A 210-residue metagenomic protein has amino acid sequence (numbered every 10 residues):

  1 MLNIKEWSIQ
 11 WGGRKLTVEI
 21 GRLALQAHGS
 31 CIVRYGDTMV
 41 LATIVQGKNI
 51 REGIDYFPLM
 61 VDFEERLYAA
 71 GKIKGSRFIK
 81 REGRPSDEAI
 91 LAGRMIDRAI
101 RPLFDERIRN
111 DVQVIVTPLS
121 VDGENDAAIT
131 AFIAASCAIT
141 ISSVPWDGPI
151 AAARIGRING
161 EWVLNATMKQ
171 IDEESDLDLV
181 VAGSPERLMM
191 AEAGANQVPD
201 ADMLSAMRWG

Functional and structural regions predicted by a protein language model:
M1-Q26, S30-I32: Short, Gly/Pro- and small/polar-rich lid/capping loops
R14, V18, P102-E106, T140-A151 (+1 more regions): Active-site phosphate-binding and catalytic loops of NTP-dependent enzymes
K15, A27-Q113, P118-N125, P185 (+1 more regions): Glycine-rich, flexible beta-strand/loop modules in the N-terminal catalytic cores of phosphate-handling
Q26, D126-F132, P149, N165: Short glycine/serine/threonine-rich phosphate/pyrophosphate-binding segments that cradle anionic phosphate groups
A99, T130-S142, A206-W209: Stable alpha-helical structural segments in soluble proteins, enriched in small hydrophobic residues
V144-W209: Mobile "lid/hinge" segments at catalytic clefts and subdomain interfaces of large enzymes
